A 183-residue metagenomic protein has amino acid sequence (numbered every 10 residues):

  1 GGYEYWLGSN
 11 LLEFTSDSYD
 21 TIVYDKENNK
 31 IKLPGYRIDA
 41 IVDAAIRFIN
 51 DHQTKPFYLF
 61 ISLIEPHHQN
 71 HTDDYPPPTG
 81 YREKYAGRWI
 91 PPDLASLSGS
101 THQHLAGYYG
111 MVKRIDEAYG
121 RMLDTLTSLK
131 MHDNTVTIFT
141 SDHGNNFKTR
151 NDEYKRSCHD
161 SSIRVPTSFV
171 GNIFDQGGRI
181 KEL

Functional and structural regions predicted by a protein language model:
G2-E4, V165: Short, well-ordered alpha-helix to beta-strand connector turns
N10-G35, I46-L183: Active-site-proximal cap/lid insertion segments
